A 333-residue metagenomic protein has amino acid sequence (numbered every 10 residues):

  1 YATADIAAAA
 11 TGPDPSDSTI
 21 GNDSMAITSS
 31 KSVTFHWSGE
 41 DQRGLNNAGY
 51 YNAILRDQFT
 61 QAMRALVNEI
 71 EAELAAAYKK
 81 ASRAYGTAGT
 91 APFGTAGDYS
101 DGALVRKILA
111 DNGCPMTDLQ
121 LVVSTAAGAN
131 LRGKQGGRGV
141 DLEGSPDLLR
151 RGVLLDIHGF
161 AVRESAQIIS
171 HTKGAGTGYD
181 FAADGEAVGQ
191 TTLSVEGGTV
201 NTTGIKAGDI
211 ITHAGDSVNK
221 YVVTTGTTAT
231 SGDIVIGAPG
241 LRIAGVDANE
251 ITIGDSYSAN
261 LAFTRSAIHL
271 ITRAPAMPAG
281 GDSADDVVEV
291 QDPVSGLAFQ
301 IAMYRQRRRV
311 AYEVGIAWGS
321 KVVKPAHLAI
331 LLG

Functional and structural regions predicted by a protein language model:
Y1-K31: Assembly/oligomerization interface modules of large self-assembling protein complexes
A7-A9, F35, L45, N130-K134 (+1 more regions): Short helix/loop capping segments that flank catalytic or ligand/cofactor-binding pockets
M25-T87, D98, A110-A127, G152-V162 (+1 more regions): Long, contiguous amphipathic alpha-helices that act as assembly "spine/axial" helices in icosahedral shell and virion
Q61-G89, N260-A262, S266-D286: Signature of extracytoplasmic/envelope-associated structural regions
T95-L109: Phosphate-interacting basic helix/loop segments used at nucleotide- and nucleic-acid interfaces
I108, V246-Y257: A contiguous pocket-lining binding segment that forms or flanks enzyme active sites
N130-V246, I330-G333: Autoprocessing Asn-cyclization modules and mimics
R138-A175, T252-G333: Protruding loop/beta-arch "assembly-hinge" segments enriched in small, turn-prone residues
